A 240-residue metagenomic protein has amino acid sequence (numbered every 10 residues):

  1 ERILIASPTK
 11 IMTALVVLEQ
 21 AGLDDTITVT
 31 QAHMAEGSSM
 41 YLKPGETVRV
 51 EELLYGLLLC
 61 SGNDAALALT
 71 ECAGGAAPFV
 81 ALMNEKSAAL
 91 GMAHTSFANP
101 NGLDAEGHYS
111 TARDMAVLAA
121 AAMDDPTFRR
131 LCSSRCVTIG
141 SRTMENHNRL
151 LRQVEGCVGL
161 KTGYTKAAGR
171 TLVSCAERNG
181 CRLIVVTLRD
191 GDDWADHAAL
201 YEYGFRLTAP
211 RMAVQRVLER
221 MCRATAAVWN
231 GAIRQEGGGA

Functional and structural regions predicted by a protein language model:
E1-R113, A120-P126: Active-site-adjacent loops and short helices of periplasmic peptidoglycan-processing enzymes
M92-A93, D104-A240: Domain-terminus/edge residues, biased toward the C-terminal soluble/receptor-binding domains of extracytoplasmic
